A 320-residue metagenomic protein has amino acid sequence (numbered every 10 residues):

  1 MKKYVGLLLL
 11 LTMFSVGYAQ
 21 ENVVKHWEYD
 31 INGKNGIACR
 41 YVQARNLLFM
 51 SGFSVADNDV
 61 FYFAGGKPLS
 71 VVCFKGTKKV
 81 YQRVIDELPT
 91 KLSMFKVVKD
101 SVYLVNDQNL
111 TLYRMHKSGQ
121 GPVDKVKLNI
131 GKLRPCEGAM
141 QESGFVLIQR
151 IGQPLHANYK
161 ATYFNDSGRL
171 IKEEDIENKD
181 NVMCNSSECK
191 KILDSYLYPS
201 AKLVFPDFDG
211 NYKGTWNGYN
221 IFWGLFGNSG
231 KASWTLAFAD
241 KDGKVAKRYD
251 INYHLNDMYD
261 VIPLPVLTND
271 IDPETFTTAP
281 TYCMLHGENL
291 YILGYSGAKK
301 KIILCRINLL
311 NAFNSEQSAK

Functional and structural regions predicted by a protein language model:
Y4-F14: Sec-dependent N-terminal signal peptides
S15-E21: Bacterial Sec-dependent signal peptides at the C-terminal "C-region" and cleavage site
A19, V60, E87, D100-S101 (+3 more regions): Coil residues (strongly favoring Ser/Thr
E21-A38, G66-V84, L110-N129, N158-P206 (+2 more regions): Surface-exposed loop/turn elements that mediate protein-protein interactions on large endomembrane-trafficking
G36-F53, P89-K99, I130-E142, E177-E188 (+3 more regions): Repeated scaffold domains used in trafficking and secretory/extracellular systems, primarily beta-propellers
L47-G65, K96-N106, E142-P154, S187-P199 (+4 more regions): Short beta-strand elements that form the blades of beta-propeller/WD-repeat-like and other beta-sheet-rich scaffold
V55-S101: Post-signal peptide N-terminal segment of secreted/secretory-pathway proteins
T281-K320: Blade-level signature of beta-propeller repeat domains, shared across WD40, Kelch, NHL, RCC1 and BNR/Asp-box propellers
